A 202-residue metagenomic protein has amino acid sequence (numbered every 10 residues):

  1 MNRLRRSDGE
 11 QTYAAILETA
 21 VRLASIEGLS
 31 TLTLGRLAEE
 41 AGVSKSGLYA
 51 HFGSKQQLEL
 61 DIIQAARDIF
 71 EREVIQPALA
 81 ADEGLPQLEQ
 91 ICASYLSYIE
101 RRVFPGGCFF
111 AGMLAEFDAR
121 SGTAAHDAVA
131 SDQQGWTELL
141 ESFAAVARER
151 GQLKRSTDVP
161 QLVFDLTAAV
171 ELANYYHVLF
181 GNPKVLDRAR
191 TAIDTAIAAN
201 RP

Functional and structural regions predicted by a protein language model:
M1-E27, T31-E40, Q57-L60: Basic, helix-initiating cap at the start of DNA-binding domains
M1-R3, Q90-Y98, Q134-R150, A169-L172 (+1 more regions): C-terminal peripheral helix-coil segments that are non-catalytic and often amphipathic
A24-E27, T33-L34, K45, K55 (+3 more regions): Amphipathic alpha-helical segments enriched in hydrophobic/aromatic and basic residues that form the DNA-contacting
A41-F52: Short hydrophobic/aromatic patch on the recognition helix
D61, I75-G106, V159-L166: Hydrophobic alpha-helical connector segments
E71, P105, G122-E149, Q161-F164: Amphipathic alpha-helical packing segments from all-alpha helical-bundle domains
Q87, R101-A124: Amphipathic alpha-helical segments used for helix-helix packing
G106, A111, R155-Y176, T191-A196: Hydrophobic alpha-helical segments that form the core of small-molecule binding pockets and/or dimer interfaces
